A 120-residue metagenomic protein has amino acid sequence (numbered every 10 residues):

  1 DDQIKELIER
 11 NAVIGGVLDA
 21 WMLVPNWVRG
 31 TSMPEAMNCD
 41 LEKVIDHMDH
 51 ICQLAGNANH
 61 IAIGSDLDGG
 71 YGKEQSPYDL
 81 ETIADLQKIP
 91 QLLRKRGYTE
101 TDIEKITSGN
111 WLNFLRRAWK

Functional and structural regions predicted by a protein language model:
D1, R29-C39, D79, T99: Glycine-rich tight-turn/loop motif centered on a GG-T
D1-A12, E42-N59: Histidine/acidic residue-rich metal-binding segments in metalloenzymes
D1-T31: Catalytic core of soluble alpha/beta enzymes
G16-L18, A55-D79: Short acidic/histidine-rich active-site segments
A20-L23, L67-G70, N110-N113: Solvent-exposed loop/turn segments at secondary-structure junctions within structured extracellular/periplasmic domains
M33, K73-S76, A118: A short, structure-level motif marking secondary-structure boundaries and short turns
N38-I45, I83, Q87: Electropositive phosphate-/nucleotide-binding environments in soluble metabolic enzymes
E81-K120: Mid-to-C-terminal alpha-helical segments outside catalytic/metal-binding sites
